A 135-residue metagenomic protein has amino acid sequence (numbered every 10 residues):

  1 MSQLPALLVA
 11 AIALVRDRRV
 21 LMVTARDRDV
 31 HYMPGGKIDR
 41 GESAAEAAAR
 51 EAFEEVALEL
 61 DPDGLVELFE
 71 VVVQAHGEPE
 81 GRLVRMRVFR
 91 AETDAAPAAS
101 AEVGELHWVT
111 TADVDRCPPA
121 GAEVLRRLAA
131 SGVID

Functional and structural regions predicted by a protein language model:
M1-V20: Conserved N-terminal beta-strand and adjoining loop/helix that marks the start of the Nudix/MutT-like hydrolase domain
Q3, A130-D135: Generic C-terminal helix-cap and adjacent flexible tail
L7, V15, M33, V66 (+1 more regions): Short connector loops at helix/strand junctions that flank enzyme active sites, especially segments positioning acidic
L14, M22, R90-A91, W108: Conserved hydrophobic "DFG−1" position in protein kinase catalytic cores
V15-E55, E59: Conserved Nudix-box catalytic region and its N-terminal flanking loop in Nudix hydrolases and closely related
E59-E70: A short coil-to-beta-strand element that immediately follows conserved catalytic motifs
V71-A98, A129: Active-site-adjacent beta-strand/loop module that shapes the phosphate/pyrophosphate-binding cleft
R87-R90, A98-G132: NUDIX/MutT-family hydrolases
